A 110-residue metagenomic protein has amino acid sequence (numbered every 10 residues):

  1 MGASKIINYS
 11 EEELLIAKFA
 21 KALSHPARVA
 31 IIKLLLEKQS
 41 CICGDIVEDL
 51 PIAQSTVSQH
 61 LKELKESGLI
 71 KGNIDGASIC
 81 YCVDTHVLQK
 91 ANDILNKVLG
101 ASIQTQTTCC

Functional and structural regions predicted by a protein language model:
M1-L15, E37, T85-C110: Amphipathic alpha-helical dimerization/coiled-coil segments that flank or bridge DNA-binding/regulatory modules
L14-A53, D75-V87: N-terminal helix-turn-helix DNA-binding core of bacterial DNA-binding proteins
C43-G44, N73, A91, T107: Short, hydrophobic secondary-structure boundary micro-motifs
E48, K65-E66: Alpha-helical residues within the helix-turn-helix
L61-K62: Short, hydrophobic-biased segments on the C-terminal half of alpha helices that form "recognition helices"
